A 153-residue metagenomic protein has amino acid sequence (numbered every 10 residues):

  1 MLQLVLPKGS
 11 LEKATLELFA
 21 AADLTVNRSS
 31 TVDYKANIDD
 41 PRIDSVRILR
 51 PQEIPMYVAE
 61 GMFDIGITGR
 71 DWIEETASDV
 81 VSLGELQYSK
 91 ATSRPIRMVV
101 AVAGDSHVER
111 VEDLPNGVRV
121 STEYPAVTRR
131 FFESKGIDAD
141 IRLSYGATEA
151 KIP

Functional and structural regions predicted by a protein language model:
M1-I152: Domain-level signature for soluble enzymes in the chorismate/prephenate branch of the shikimate pathway
